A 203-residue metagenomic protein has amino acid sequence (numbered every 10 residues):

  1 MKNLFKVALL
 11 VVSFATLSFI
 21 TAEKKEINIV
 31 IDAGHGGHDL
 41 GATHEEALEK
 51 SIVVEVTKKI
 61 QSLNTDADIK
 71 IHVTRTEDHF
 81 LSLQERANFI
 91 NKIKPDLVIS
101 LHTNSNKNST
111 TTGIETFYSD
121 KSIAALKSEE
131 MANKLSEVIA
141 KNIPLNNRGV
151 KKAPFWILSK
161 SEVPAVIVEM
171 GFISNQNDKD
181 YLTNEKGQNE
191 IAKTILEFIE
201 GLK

Functional and structural regions predicted by a protein language model:
L4-A8, V12-E26: Bacterial Sec-dependent signal peptides at the C-terminal "C-region" and cleavage site
E23-N133, K141: Catalytic-core regions of hydrolytic enzymes
V30, G41, H72, S100 (+2 more regions): Active-site-adjacent mobile loop/cap segments within catalytic or ligand-binding domains
L63, V138, F198, L202: Short alpha-helical functional segments enriched in proximate histidine and acidic residues
K141-N147: Short secondary-structure junctions
